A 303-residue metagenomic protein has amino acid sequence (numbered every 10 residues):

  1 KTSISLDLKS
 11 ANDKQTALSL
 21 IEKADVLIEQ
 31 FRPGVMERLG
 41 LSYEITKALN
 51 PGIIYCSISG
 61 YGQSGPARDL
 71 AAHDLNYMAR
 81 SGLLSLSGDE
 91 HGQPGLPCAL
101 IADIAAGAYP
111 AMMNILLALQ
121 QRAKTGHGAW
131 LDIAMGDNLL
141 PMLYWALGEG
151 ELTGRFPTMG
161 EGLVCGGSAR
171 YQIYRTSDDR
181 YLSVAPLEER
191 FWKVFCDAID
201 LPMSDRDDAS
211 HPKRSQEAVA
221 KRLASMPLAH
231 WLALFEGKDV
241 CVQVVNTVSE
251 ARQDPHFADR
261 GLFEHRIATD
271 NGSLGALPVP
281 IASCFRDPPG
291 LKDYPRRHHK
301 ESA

Functional and structural regions predicted by a protein language model:
T2-A48: A structured beta-alpha segment of the ubiquitous adenosine-cofactor-binding alpha/beta core
S19, N114-A118, V194-A198: Alpha-helical scaffold segments in soluble metabolic enzymes
K23-A24, P51-I53, G237-V242: Alpha-to-beta junction loops
E37-L182, P186: Active-site-adjacent "lid/gating" segments in soluble enzymes
C165, A169-V242, S249, A303: Aromatic-enriched alpha-helical interface/lid elements that frame and gate functional surfaces
Q172-S177, F263-T269: Short acidic-hydrophobic surface loop/beta-edge motif
I267-A303: Flexible, small-/acidic-enriched active-site or ligand-binding loops
